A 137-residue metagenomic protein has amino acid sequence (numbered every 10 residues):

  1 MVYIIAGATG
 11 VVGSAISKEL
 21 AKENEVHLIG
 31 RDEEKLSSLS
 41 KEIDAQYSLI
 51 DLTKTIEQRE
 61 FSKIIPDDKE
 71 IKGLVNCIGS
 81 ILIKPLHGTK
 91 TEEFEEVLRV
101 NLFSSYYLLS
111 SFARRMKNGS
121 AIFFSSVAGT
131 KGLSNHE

Functional and structural regions predicted by a protein language model:
T9: Conserved glycine-rich cofactor-binding loop
N24-S37: Conserved glycine-rich Rossmann-like NAD(P)H-binding loop of the short-chain dehydrogenase/reductase
E42-I56: Rossmann-fold cofactor-recognition segment
C77-I83: Conserved NAD(P)H cofactor-binding loop of Rossmann-fold oxidoreductase domains
P85-L86, E93-L98: Substrate-binding pocket helix/loop in short-chain dehydrogenase/reductase
T89, G132-E137: Active-site loop-to-helix junction immediately N-terminal to the catalytic Tyr of the SDR YXXXK motif in Rossmann-fold
S126: Residue(s) in the substrate-gating loop at a strand-loop-helix junction that position the organic substrate next
